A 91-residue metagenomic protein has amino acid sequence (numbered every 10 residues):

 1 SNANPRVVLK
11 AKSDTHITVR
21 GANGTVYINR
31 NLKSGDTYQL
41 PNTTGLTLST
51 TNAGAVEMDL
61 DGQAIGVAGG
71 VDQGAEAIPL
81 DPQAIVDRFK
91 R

Functional and structural regions predicted by a protein language model:
S1-T47, T51-R91: Extended low-complexity, proline-rich intrinsically disordered regions
